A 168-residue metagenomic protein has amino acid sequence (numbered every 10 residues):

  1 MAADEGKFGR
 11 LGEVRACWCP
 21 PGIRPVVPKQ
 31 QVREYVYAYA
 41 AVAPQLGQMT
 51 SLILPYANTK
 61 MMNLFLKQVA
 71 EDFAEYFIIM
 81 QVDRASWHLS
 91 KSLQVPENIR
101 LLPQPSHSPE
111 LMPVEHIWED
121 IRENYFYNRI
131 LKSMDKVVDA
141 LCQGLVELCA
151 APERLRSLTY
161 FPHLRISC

Functional and structural regions predicted by a protein language model:
M1-C168: Short functional hotspots at interaction and active-site rims
